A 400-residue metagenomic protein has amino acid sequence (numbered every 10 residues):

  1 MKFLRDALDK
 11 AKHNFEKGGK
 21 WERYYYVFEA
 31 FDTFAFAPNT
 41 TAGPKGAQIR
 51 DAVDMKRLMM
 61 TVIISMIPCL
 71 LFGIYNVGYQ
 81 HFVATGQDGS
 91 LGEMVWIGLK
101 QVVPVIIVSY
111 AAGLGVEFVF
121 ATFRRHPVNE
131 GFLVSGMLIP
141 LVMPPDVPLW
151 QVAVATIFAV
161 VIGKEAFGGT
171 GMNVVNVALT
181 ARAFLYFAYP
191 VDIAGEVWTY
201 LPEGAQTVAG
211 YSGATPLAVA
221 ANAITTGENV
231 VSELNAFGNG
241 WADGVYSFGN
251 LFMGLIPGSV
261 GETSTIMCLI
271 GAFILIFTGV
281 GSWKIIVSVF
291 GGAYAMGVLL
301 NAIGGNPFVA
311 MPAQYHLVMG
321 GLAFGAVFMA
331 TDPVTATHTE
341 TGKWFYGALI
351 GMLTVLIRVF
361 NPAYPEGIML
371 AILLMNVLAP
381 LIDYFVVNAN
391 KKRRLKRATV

Functional and structural regions predicted by a protein language model:
M1-I106, Y110: N-terminal signal-anchor module of multipass membrane proteins
G43-I49, G113-R124, V161-G171, I270-T278 (+1 more regions): C-terminal ends of transmembrane helices
V95-A111, D146-V154, L251-T265, A310-L322: Structural signature of hydrophobic alpha-helical transmembrane segments
A112-E117, F132-L141, T156-V160, I266-L275 (+3 more regions): Hydrophobic, membrane-inserted alpha-helices
E130-G204: A generic, well-ordered mixed alpha/beta core segment in the N-terminal half of proteins
G171-L269: Long hydrophobic alpha-helical segments that form multi-pass transmembrane helix bundles in integral membrane proteins
V174-L179, Q314-G321, K343, A363-M375: Loop-to-transmembrane alpha-helix initiation sites
I286-E340: A beta-strand-loop signature enriched in Asp, Gly, Thr, and Trp that corresponds to the sialidase/neuraminidase Asp-box
